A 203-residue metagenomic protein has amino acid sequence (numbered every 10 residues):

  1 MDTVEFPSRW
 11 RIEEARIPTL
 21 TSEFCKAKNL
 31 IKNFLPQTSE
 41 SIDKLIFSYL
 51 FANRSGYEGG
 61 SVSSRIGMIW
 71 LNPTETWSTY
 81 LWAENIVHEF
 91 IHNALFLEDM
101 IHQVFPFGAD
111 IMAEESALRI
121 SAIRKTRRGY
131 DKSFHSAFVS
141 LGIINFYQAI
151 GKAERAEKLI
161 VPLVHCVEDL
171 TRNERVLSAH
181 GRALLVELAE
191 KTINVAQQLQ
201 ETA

Functional and structural regions predicted by a protein language model:
D2-R65, E75: Auxiliary, metal-adjacent structural segments of Zn-dependent hydrolase domains
S8-P18, V62-S64, F134-F146, I150 (+2 more regions): Extended, composition-driven regions rather than compact fold-specific motifs
W10-T21, N72-N85, K125-S136: Short, charged/polar micro-motifs that form catalytic or ligand-binding hotspots
S41-K44, Q103-G108, K152-V161: Short, glycine/acidic-rich hinge or "gate" loops at secondary-structure transitions that mediate conformational
V62, T76-N85, F96-K125: Post-HEXXH active-site segment of zinc metalloproteases
V87, I91: Short active-site segment of divalent metal-dependent hydrolases/proteases that encodes the spacing between
D99, A109-K152: Post-HExxH zinc-binding segment in Zn-dependent metallohydrolases
K152, A156-A203: Pan-zinc metallopeptidase signature
